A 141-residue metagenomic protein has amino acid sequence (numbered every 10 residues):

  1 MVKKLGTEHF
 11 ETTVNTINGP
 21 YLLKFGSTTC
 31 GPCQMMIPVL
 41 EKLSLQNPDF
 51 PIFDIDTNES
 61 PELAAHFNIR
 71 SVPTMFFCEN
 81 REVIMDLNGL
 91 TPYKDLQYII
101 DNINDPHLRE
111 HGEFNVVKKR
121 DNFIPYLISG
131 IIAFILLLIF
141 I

Functional and structural regions predicted by a protein language model:
V2-G6, F25, M36-L63, I69-V72 (+1 more regions): Thiol-based oxidoreductase modules, predominantly thioredoxin-like and allied folds used for disulfide exchange
K4, Y21, D86: Conserved beta-strand positions that form and line the central face of beta-propeller blades
T16-T28: Short active-site neighborhood of thiol/selenol oxidoreductases, capturing the structured segment around
C30-C33: Short cysteine clusters
S71-H111: Non-catalytic, surface beta->alpha helical segment in thiol-disulfide oxidoreductase systems
I103, H107-I141: Non-globular targeting/processing and membrane-anchoring segments
